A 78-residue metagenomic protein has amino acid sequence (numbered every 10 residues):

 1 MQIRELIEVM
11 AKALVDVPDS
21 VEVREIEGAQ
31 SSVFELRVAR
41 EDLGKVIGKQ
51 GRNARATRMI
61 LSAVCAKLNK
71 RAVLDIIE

Functional and structural regions predicted by a protein language model:
M1-K45, R55-E78: RNA-contacting regions in translation and RNA-metabolism proteins, encompassing KH/S1 modules where present
